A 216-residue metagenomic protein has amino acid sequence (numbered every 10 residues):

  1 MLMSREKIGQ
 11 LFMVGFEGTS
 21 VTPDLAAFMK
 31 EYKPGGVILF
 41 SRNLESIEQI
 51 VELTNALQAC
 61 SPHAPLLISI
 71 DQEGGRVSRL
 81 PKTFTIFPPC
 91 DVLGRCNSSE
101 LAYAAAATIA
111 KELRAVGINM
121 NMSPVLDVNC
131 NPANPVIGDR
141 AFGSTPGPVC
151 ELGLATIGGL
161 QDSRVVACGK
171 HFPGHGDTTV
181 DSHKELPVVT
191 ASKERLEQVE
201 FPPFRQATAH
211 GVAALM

Functional and structural regions predicted by a protein language model:
M1-S20, T156: Boundary/entry segment of secreted carbohydrate-active catalytic domains
I8-Q10, K33-G35, P62-L66, I118-N119 (+2 more regions): Short, well-ordered coil/turn segments that N-cap beta-strands
M13-G15, I38, S69, M216: Structural motif
E17-E31, L101-E112, E197-F204: Short, acidic/polar
F28-Y32, A56-C60, E112, V116 (+5 more regions): Alpha-helical structural signal in soluble globular domains
E31-V149, H171, G176-T190: Enzymes and membrane/adaptor proteins characterized by extended Gly/Ser/Thr/Asp/Glu-rich, aromatic-dotted
L152-P173, T179-S182, S192-A214: Phosphate/pyrophosphate-binding betaalpha-module
